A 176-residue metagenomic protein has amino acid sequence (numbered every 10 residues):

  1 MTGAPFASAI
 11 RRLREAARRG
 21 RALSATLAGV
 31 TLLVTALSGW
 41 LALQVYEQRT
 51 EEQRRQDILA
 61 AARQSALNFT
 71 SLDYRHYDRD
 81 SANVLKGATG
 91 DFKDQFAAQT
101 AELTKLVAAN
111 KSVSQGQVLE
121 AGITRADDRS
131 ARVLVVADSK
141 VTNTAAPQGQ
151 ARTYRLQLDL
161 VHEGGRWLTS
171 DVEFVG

Functional and structural regions predicted by a protein language model:
M1-T50: Amphipathic, hydrophobic N-terminal targeting peptides for secretion and organelle import
Q53-A109: Core segments of small alpha/beta cavity-forming domains
N68, V141-A146: A short, acidic/glycine-rich surface segment
R79, V113, V118, D128-S130 (+2 more regions): Extracytoplasmic
T100, V135-S139, E173-F174: A mature extracytoplasmic/lumenal domain signature
A109-N143: Surface-exposed, charged secondary-structure patches
T144-Q150, S170: Solvent-exposed, non-transmembrane alpha-helical starts
T153-G176: Short beta-strand edge/turn micro-motifs at domain boundaries
